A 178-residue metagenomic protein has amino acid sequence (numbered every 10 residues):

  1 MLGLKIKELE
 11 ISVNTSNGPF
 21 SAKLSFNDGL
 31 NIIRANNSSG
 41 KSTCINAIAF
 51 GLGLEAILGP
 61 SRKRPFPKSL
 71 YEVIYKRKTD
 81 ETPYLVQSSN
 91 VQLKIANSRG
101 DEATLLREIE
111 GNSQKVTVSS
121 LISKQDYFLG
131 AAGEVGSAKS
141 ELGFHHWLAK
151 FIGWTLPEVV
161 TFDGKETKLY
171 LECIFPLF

Functional and structural regions predicted by a protein language model:
M1-S113: Extreme N-terminal "head/tail" segments of very large remodeling/mechanoenzyme assemblies
I32, P176-L177: ABC nucleotide-binding domain signature
L106-P176: Glycine-rich phosphate-binding loops of NTPases
